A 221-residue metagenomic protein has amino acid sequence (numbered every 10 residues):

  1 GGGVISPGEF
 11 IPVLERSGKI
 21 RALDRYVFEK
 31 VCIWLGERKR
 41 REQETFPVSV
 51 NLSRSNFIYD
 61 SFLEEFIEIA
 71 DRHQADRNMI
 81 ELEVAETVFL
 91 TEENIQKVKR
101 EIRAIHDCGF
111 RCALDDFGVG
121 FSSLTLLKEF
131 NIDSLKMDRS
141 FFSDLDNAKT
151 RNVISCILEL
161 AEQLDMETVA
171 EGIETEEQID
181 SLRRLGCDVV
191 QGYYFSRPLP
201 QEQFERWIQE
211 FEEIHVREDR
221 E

Functional and structural regions predicted by a protein language model:
G1, K19-K97, G172: Catalytic core of bacterial c-di-GMP phosphodiesterases, primarily the EAL and HD-GYP domains, capturing alpha-helical
G1-G2, S53-D60, M79-E93, C108-E221: EAL-family c-di-GMP phosphodiesterase catalytic domain
P7, I95-E101, S123: Short beta-alpha junctions and helix-cap segments that line functional grooves
F10: Conserved, function-defining core regions and hallmark residues within catalytic/recognition domains
L35-K39, A70-D71, K99-G109, S155-E162 (+1 more regions): Surface-exposed amphipathic alpha-helices with a cationic face
